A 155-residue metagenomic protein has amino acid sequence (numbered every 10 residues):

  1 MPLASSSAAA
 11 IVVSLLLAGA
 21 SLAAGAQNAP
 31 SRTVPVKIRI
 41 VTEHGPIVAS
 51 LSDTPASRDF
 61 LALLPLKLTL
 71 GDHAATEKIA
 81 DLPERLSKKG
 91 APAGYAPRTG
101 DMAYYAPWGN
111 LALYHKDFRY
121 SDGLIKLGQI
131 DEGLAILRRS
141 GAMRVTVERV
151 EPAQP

Functional and structural regions predicted by a protein language model:
M1-V12: Bacterial N-terminal signal peptides that target proteins for export
A10-A20: Bacterial N-terminal signal peptides
A23-A26: Boundary at the C-terminal end of the N-terminal hydrophobic targeting segment
N28-K88: N-terminal secretory signal peptides
A29, G128-P155: Well-ordered alpha/beta subsegment
P92-Y95: Short, surface-exposed secondary-structure edge patches
T99-D101: Loop/turn positions that initiate beta-strands
A106-G133: Beta-strand-rich cores of mature extracytoplasmic or soluble domains
